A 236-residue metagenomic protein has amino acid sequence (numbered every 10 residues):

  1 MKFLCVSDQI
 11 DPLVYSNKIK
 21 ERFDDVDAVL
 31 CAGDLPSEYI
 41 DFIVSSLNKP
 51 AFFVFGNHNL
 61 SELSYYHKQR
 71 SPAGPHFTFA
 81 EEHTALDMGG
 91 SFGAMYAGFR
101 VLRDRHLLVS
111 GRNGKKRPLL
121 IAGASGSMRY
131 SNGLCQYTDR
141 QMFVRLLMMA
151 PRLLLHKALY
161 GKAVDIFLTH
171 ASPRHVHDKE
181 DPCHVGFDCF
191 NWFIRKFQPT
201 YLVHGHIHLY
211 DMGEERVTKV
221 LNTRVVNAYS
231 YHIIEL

Functional and structural regions predicted by a protein language model:
M1-Y15, E21-D24, A32-G33: N-terminal nucleotide/polyanion-binding subdomain common to many enzyme families
C5-S7, A28-D34, F52-N57, A97 (+3 more regions): Active-site neighborhood of phospho(di)ester-bond hydrolases with catalytic His/Asp-centered motifs
C5-V14, F42, F55-L60, Y66-V185: Conserved catalytic scaffold of divalent metal-dependent phosphoesterases
V6, N17, Y66, A73-H76 (+5 more regions): Binuclear metal-dependent phosphoesterase catalytic core
L13, S37-D41, Y210-M212: Short, well-ordered alpha-helical microsegments
I19-F53, A163-F167: Active-site metal-binding motif and surrounding structural segment of the metallo-beta-lactamase
S46-N48, F92, V220-L221: Short, structured coil segments at secondary-structure junctions
K49, V164, F190-H204: Proline-aspartate-enriched helix->loop->beta-strand connector
